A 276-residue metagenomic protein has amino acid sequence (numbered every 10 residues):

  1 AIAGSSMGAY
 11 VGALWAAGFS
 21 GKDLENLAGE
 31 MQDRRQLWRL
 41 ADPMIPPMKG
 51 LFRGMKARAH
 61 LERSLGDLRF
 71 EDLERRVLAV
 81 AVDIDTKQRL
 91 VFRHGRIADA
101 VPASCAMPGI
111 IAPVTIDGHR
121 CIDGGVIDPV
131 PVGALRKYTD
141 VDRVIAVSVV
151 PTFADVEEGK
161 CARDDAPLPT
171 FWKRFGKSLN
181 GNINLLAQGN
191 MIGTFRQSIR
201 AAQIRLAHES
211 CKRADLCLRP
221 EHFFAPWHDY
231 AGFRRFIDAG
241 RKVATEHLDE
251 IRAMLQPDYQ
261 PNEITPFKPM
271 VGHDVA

Functional and structural regions predicted by a protein language model:
A1-A17: Catalytic nucleophile loop
G21-H60, V82-I84, Q88-R89, R93-R96 (+2 more regions): Non-catalytic peripheral regions of patatin-like phospholipases
K49, L65-R76: A short alpha-helix-loop-beta-strand transition element characteristic of N-terminal alpha/beta dinucleotide-binding
D72, G109-D117: A short acidic-Thr-Gly-centered motif at the start of a beta-strand
A103-S104: Short helix- or helix-capping micro-motifs that position conserved polar/aromatic residues at function-defining sites
M107-I111, I127, V132: Ligand/cofactor pocket segment of small-molecule handling proteins
